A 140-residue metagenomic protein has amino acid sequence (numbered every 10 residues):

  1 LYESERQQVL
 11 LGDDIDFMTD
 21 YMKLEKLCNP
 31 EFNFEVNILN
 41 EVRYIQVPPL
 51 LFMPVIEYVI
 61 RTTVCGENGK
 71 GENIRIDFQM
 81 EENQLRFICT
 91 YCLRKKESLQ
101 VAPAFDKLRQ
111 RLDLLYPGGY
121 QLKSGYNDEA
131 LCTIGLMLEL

Functional and structural regions predicted by a protein language model:
L1-K123, C132: Two-component histidine phosphotransfer core
Y91, G135-L140: C-terminal beta-strand of the catalytic ATP-binding
Y126-D128: A short beta-turn/loop motif at secondary-structure boundaries
